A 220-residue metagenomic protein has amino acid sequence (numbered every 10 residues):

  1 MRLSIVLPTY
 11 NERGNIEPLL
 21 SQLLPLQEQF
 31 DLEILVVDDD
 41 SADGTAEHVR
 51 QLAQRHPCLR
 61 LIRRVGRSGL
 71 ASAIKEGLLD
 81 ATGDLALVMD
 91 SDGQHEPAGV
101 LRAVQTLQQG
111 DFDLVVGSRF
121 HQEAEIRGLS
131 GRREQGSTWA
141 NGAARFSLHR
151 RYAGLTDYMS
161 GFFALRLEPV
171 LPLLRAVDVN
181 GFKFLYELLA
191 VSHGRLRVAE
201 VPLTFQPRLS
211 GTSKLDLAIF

Functional and structural regions predicted by a protein language model:
R2-S4, E33, E187: Cell-envelope/extracellular polymer assembly enzymes that use nucleotide-activated donors
E12-Q27: Short, well-formed alpha-helical segments that are part of the catalytic scaffolds of diverse glycosyltransferases
G14-P18, D43-L52: Acidic helix N-cap motif at the loop->helix transition within catalytic regions of sugar-transfer enzymes
F30-S41, I62-R64: Short beta-strand/loop segment that forms part of the nucleotide-sugar
D38-E47, G93: A conserved acidic beta->alpha catalytic loop
I62-D80, L85, P97-F182, R208-F220: Acceptor/aglycone-binding surface of glycosyltransferases and processive sugar-polymer synthases
A153, V177-N180, L189-Q206: Catalytic donor-sugar/metal-binding loop of nucleotide-sugar-dependent glycosyltransferases
